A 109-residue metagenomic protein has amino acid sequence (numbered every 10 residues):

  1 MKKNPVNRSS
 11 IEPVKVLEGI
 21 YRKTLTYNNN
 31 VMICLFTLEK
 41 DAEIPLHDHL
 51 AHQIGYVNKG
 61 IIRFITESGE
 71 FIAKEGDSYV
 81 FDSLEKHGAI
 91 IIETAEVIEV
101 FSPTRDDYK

Functional and structural regions predicted by a protein language model:
M1-N30: A short, N-terminal "cap"/entry segment at the start of jelly-roll beta-barrel domains of the cupin/DSBH fold
C34-D48: Conserved short histidine dyad/triad with adjacent acidic residue
A51-R63, E67: Glycine- and acidic-residue-biased ligand/ion/polar-headgroup-sensing regions
N58, E75, E93: A cytosolic small-molecule/anion-sensing beta-strand core signal
E67-S83: Short acidic-glycine-tyrosine-enriched beta hairpin
S83-D107: Ligand-binding loop in jelly-roll beta-barrel domains
